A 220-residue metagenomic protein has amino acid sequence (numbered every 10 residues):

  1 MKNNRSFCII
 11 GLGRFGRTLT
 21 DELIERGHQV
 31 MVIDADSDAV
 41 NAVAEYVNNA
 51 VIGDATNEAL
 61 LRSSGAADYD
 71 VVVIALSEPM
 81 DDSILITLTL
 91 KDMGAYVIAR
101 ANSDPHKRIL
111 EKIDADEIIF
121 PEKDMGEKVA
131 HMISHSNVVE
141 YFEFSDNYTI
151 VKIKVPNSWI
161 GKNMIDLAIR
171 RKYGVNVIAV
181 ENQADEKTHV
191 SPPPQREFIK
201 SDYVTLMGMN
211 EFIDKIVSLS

Functional and structural regions predicted by a protein language model:
M1-S220: Cytosolic regulatory regions of ion transport systems
